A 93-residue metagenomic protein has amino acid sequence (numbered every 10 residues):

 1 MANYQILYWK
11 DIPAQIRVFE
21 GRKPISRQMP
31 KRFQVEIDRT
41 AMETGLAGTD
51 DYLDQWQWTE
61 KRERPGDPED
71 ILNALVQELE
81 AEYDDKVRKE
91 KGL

Functional and structural regions predicted by a protein language model:
M1-I25: Short, charged/polar N-terminal "headpieces" of proteins
A2, F19, K23, M42-T44 (+2 more regions): Residue-level detector of functional hotspots within protein domains
W9-D11, P30, D38, R62-P65 (+1 more regions): N-terminal, helix-rich and Lys/Arg-enriched segments in bacterial and organellar proteins
G21-W58: Acidic, aromatic-enriched beta-alpha/helix-loop junctions
A47-L93: Acidic, low-complexity intrinsically disordered segments
